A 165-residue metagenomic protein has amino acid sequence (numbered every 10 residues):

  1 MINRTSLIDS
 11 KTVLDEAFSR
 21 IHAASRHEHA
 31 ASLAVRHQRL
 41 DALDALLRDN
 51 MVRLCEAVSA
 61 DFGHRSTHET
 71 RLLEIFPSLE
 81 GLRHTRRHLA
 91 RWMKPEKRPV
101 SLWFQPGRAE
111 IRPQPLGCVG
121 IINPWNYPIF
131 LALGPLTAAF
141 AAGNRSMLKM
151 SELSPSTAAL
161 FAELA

Functional and structural regions predicted by a protein language model:
M1-E110: N-terminal Rossmann-like NAD(P)+-binding subdomain of aldehyde/semialdehyde dehydrogenases
V100-A165: Rossmann-like NAD(P) dinucleotide-binding subdomain of oxidoreductase/dehydrogenase enzymes
